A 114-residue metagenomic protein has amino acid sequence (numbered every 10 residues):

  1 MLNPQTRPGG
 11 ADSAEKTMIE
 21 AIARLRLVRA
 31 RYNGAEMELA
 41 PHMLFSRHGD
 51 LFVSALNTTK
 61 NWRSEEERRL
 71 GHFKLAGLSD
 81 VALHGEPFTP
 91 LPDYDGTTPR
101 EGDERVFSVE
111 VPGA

Functional and structural regions predicted by a protein language model:
M1-A114: Short glycine- and basic-residue-enriched patches
